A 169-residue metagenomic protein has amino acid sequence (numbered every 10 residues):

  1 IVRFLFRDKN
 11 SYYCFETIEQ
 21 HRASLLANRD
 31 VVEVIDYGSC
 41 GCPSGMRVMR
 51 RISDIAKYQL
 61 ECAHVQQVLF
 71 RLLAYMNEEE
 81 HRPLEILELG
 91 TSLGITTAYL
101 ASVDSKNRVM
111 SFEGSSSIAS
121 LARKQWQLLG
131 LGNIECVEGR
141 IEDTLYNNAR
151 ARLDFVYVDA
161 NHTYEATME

Functional and structural regions predicted by a protein language model:
I1-F155, H162-E169: A short alpha-helical cap/connector motif
